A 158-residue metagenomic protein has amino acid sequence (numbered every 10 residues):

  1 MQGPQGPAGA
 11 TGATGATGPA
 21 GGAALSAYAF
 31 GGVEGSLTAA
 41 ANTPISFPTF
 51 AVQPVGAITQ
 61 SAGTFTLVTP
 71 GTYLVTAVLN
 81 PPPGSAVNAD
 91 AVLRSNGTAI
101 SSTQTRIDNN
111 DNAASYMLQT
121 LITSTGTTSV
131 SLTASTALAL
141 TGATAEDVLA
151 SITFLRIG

Functional and structural regions predicted by a protein language model:
P4-P7, A13-G158: Extracellular jelly-roll beta-sandwich "head" domains, especially the C-terminal globular C1q domain
